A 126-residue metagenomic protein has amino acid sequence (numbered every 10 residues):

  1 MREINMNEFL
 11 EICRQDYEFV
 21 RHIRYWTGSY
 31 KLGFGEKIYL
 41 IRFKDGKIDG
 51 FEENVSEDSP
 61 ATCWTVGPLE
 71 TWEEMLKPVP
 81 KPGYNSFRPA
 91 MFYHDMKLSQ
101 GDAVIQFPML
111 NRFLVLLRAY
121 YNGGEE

Functional and structural regions predicted by a protein language model:
M1-E126: Feature captures hydrophobic
